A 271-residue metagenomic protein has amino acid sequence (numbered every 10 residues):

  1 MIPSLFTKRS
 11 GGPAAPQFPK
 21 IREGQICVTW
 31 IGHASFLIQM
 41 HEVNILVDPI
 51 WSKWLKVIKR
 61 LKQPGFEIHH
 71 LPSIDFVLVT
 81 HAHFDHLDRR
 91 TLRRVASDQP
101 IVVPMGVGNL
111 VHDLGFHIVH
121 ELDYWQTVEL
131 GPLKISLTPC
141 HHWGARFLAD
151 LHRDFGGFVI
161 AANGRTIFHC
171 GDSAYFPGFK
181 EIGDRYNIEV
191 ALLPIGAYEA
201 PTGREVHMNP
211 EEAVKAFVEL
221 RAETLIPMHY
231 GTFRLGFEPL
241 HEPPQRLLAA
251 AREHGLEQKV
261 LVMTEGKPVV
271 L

Functional and structural regions predicted by a protein language model:
P3-E23, V103-R165, Q245-L271: Metallo-beta-lactamase
G11-K20, I31, L37-A82, R89-R94 (+3 more regions): Pre-active-site segment of Zn-dependent metallo-hydrolases
Q25-C27, V95-I101, R165-I167: Short active-site oxyanion
C27-W30, I45-D48, K134-C140, T166-D172: Active-site-proximal beta-strand elements of phosphoester/diester hydrolases
I38, D48, H81, D88 (+5 more regions): Divalent metal-coordination and catalytic microenvironments
D48-S52, H81-A82, T138-H142, G171-S173 (+2 more regions): Active-site metal-binding loops of divalent metal-dependent hydrolases
L55, L87, V111, A145 (+2 more regions): Glycine/Thr-rich phosphate-binding loops of Rossmann-like dinucleotide-binding domains
F76, P100, G106-L110, F176-T264: Cap/insert and terminal regions of metallo-dependent hydrolase folds
